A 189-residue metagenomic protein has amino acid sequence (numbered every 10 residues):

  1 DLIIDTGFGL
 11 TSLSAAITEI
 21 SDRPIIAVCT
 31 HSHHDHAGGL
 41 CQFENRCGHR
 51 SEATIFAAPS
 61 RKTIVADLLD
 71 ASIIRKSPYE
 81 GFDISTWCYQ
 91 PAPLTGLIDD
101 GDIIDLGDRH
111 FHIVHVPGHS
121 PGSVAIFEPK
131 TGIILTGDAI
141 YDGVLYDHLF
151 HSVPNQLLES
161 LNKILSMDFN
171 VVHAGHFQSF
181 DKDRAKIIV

Functional and structural regions predicted by a protein language model:
D1-E19, A125-Y141: Conserved beta-strand hairpin/beta-sheet module of binuclear metal-dependent hydrolase folds, prominently
I4-T6, I25-D35, R46-R50, H115-G118 (+2 more regions): Active-site neighborhood of phospho(di)ester-bond hydrolases with catalytic His/Asp-centered motifs
F8-I103: Active-site HxH/HxHxD metal-binding segment of metal-dependent hydrolases
G9-S12, S32-G39, A53-T54, S120-S123 (+2 more regions): Active-site environment of divalent metal-dependent phosphoester hydrolases
N45-G48, F127, S152-V189: Divalent-metal (often Zn2+) His-rich catalytic cores of metallo-beta-lactamase-fold enzymes
L97-E128: Core dinuclear metal-dependent hydrolase active-site scaffold
Y146-H151: Short glycine-enriched, charge-decorated loop/helix-capping segments at active-site entrances that position
